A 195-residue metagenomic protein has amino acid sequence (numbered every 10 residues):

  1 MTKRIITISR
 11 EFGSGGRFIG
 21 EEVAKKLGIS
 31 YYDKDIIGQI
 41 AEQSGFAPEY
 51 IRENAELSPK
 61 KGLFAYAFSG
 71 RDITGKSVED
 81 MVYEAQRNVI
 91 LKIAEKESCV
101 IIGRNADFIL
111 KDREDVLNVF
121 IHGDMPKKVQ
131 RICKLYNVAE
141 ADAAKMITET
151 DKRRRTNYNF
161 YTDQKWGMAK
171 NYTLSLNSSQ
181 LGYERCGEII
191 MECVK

Functional and structural regions predicted by a protein language model:
T2-E11, E97: Pre-Walker A (Motif I) flank of P-loop NTPase domains
I8-E21: Glycine-rich phosphate-binding P-loop
S30-A41: Short beta-strand-centered segment that lines the nucleotide-binding/catalytic pocket of NTP-utilizing
A41-S98: ATP-dependent small-molecule kinase phosphotransfer cores that center on conserved nucleotide phosphate-binding segments
P59-Y66, A139-E184: Small-molecule kinase domains that catalyze NTP-dependent phosphoryl transfer to phosphate-bearing small molecules
R87, Y183-M191: Short, amphipathic alpha-helical "lid/cap" segments that border enzyme active or binding sites
I93, I109-D112: RNA pseudouridine synthases
D112-K134, E140-T148: Conserved phosphate-donor/acceptor-positioning beta-strand/loop module used by diverse small-molecule
